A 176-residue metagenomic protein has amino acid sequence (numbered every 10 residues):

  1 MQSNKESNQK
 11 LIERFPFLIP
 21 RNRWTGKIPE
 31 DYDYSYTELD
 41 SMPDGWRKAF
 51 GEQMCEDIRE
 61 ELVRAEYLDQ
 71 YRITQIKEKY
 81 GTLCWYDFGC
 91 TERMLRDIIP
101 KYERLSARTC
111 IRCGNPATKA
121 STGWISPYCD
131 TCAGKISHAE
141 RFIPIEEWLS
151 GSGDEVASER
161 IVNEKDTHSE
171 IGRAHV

Functional and structural regions predicted by a protein language model:
M1-G51: General detector of N-terminal leader/presequence modules that precede the first folded domain
D69, G89-I99, R112: Short Cys/His-rich Zn2+-coordinating modules
D97-R108, K119-G123: Short, flexible, mixed-charge glycine/proline-rich loop motifs that serve as phosphate/nucleic-acid-contacting
C110-C113, C129: Short cysteine-rich clusters marking metal-coordination/redox-active sites
P116-A120, G134-S137: Short functional micro-motifs and their immediate structural scaffolds
G123-K135: Cysteine-rich micro-motifs
G134-W148: Short metal-binding segments enriched for Cys and/or His
A174-V176: Conserved small/polar residues in nucleotide/adenosyl-binding loops
